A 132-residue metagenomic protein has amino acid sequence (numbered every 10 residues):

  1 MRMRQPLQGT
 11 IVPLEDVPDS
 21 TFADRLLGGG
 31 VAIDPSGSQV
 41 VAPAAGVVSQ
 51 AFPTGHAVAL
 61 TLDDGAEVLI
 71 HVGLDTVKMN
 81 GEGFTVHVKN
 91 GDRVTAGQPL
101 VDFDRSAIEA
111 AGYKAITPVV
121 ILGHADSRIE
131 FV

Functional and structural regions predicted by a protein language model:
M1-V132: Contiguous, well-folded functional domains in the mature portion of proteins
